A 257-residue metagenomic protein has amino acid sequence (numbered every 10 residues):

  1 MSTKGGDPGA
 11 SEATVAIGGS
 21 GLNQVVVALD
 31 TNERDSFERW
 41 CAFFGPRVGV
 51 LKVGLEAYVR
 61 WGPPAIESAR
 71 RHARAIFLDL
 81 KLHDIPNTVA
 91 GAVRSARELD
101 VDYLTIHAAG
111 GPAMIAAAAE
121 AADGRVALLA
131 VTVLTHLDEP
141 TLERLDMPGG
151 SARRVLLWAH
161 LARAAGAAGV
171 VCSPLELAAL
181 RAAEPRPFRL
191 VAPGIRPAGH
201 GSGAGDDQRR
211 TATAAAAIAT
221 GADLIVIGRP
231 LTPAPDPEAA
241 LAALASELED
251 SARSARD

Functional and structural regions predicted by a protein language model:
S2-R39, A178, A182-P185, A204 (+2 more regions): N-terminal amphipathic alpha-helix/helix-capping segment at the start of soluble metabolic enzymes
G21-L22, D84-G169, S173-A178, A183-V191 (+1 more regions): Conserved anion-binding
V26, G49-K52, F77, T105 (+3 more regions): Conserved beta-strand positions in the central sheet of alpha/beta enzyme cores
V27, L51, K81, L104 (+4 more regions): Conserved, mostly hydrophobic/aromatic
N32-F43, P86-R94, S151-H160, Q208-A216: Short, acidic/polar
P46, L99, A165, T220-G221: Structural motif
V101-P112, D207-A240: Glycine-rich phosphate-binding active-site loops on the catalytic face of alpha/beta enzymes
I115-A119, L231-R256: C-terminal helical cap(s) of enzyme catalytic domains, especially alpha/beta-barrels
